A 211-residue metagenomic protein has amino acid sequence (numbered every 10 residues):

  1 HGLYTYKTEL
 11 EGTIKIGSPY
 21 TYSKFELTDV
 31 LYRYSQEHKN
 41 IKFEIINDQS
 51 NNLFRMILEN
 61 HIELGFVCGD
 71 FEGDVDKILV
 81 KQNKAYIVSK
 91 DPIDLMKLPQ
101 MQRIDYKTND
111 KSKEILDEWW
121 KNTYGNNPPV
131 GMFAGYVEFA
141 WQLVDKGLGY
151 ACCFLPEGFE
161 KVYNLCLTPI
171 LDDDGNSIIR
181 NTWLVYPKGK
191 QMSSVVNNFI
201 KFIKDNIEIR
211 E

Functional and structural regions predicted by a protein language model:
H1-T8: Alpha-helical "hinge/linker" immediately C-terminal to small N-terminal DNA-binding modules
E11-E72, F133-A134: Central regulatory/effector-binding core of bacterial HTH transcription factors
T13-G17, G65, I104-D105, A151 (+1 more regions): Short, well-ordered beta-strand segments
Q49-S50, L58, G125-L171, S177: Hydrophobic hinge/microswitch elements
D76-E114, E118: Flexible hinge/capping segments at coil-to-helix
D76-Y86, L155, V162-N181, K188: Short beta-strand->loop
Q102-N126, M192-V196, I200, R210: Secondary-structure junction motif
T168-E211: A late-sequence structural motif
